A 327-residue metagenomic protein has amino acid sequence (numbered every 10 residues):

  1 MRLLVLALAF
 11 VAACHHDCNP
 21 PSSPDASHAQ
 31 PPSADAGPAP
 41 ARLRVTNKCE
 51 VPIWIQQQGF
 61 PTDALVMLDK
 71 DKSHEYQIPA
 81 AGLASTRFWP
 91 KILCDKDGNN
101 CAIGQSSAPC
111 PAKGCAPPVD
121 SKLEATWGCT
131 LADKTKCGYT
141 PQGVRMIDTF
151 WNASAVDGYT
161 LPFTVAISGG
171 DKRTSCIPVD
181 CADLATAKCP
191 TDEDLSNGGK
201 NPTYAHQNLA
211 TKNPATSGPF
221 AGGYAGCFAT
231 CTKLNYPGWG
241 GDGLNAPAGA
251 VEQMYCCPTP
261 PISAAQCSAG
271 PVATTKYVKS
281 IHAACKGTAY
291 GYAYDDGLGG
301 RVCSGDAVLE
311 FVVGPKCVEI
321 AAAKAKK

Functional and structural regions predicted by a protein language model:
M1-P38: Ser/Thr-rich, Pro/Gly/Ala-heavy low-complexity intrinsically disordered linkers and tails of secreted extracellular
G37-K327: Extracellular low-complexity, O-glycosylation-prone Ser/Thr/Pro/Gly-rich "stalks" and linkers flanking catalytic
